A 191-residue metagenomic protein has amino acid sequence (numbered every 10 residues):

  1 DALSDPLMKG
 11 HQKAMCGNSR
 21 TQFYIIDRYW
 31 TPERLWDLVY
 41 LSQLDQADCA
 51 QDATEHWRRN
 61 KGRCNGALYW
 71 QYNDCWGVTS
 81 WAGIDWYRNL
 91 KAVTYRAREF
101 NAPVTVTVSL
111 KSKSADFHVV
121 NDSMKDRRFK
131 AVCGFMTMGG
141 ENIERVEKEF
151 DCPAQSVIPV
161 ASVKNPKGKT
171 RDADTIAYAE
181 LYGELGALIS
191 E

Functional and structural regions predicted by a protein language model:
D1-R127: Substrate-binding clefts and catalytic carboxylate motifs of secreted carbohydrate-active enzymes
W30-T31, A102, P166-G168, E184: Generic surface-pattern signal
R98, S190-E191: Edge strands and adjacent loops of beta-rich recognition modules
A115-N121, A161-S162, A177-L181: Buried hydrophobic-core signal for structured, non-transmembrane domains
V120-D122, G134-M138, E180-E184: A generic structural motif
K130-A173: Intrinsically disordered, low-complexity Pro/Gly/Ser/Thr-rich segments with frequent PxxP/GP/PP motifs and embedded
T170-G186, S190: Short, aromatic- and glycine-rich surface loops/edge beta-strands on solvent-exposed regions
